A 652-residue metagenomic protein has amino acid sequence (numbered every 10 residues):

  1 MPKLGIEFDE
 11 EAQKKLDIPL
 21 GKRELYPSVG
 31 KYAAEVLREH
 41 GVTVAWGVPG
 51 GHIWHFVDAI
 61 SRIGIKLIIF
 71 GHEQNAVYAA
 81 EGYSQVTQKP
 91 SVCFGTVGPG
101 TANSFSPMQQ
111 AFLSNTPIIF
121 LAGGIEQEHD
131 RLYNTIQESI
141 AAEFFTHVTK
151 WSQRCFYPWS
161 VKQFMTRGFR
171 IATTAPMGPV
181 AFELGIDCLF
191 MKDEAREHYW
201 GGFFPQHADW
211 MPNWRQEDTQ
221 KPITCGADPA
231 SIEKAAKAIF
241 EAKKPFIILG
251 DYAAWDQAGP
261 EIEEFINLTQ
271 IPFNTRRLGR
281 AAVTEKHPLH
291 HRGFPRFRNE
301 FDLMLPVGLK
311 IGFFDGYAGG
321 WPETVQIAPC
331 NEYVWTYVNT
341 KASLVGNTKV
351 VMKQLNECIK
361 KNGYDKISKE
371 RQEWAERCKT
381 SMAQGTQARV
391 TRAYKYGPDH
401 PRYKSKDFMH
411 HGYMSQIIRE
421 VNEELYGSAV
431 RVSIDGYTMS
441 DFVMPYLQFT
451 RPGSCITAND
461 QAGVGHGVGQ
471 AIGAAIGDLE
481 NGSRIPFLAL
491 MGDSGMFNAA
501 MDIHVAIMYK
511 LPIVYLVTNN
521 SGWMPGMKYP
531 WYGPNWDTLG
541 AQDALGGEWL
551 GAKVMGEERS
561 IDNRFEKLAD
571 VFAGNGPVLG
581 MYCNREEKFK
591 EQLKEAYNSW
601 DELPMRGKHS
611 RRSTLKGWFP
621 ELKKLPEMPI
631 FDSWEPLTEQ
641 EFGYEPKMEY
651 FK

Functional and structural regions predicted by a protein language model:
P2-I359, D365, V421, L479 (+4 more regions): N-terminal alpha/beta PP-like core and its mobile active-site loop of ThDP/TPP-dependent enzymes
P2-L25, R196, H207-D218, P222-I223 (+5 more regions): Phosphate/pyrophosphate-binding active-site segments
G30-A34, R38-H40, V48-D58, K379-G482: Active-site diphosphate/adenylate-binding microenvironment
V48, F70, L121, E183-G185 (+12 more regions): Generic beta-strand/beta-sheet core signal
E81, A142-E143, E263, Q416 (+3 more regions): Active-site phosphate/pyrophosphate- and oxyanion-stabilizing loops and adjacent acidic/basic residues in soluble
T101, K162-Q163, D251-Q257, D407-Y413 (+2 more regions): Active-site glycine- and acidic-residue-rich loops that bind and position anionic ligands or nucleotide-like cofactors
H129-Q137, G259, R298, V345 (+2 more regions): Thiamine diphosphate
D302-G312, R371-R377, G546-D562: Extended, charge-rich low-complexity interaction segments
